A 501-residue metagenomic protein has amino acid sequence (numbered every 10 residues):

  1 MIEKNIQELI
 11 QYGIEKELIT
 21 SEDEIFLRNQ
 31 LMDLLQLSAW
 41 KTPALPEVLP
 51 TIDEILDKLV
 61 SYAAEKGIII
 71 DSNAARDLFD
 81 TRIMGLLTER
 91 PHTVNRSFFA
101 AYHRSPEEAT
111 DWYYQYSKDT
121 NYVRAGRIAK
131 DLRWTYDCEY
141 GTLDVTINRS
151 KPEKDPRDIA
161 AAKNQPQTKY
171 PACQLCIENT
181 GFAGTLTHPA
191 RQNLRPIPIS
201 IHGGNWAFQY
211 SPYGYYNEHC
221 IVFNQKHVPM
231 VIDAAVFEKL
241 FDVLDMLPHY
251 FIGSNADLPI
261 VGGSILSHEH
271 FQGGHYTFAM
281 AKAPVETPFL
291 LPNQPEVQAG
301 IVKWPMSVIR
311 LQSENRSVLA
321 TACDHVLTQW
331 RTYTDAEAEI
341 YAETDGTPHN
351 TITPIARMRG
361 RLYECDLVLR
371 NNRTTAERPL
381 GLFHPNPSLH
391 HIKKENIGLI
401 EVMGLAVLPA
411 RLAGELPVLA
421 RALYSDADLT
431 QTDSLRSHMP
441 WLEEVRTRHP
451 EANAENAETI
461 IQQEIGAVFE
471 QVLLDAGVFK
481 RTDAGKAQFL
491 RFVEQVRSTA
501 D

Functional and structural regions predicted by a protein language model:
M1-V222, K226-P229, K303-P305, A320-C323 (+2 more regions): Active-site microenvironments that recognize anionic phosphate/pyrophosphate groups
P50, I232-A235, E314: Short coil/turn linker and secondary-structure boundary residues
N193-R195, H227-I252: Helical scaffold of the NTase/Pol beta-like nucleotidyltransferase catalytic core
W206-S211, V236-L244, L290-V297: Structured alpha-helical segments in the cores of large, soluble enzyme domains
K239-V243, H325, V468: Amphipathic alpha-helical segments that form well-ordered structural scaffolds and often line/cohere around active
L244, P248-S267, G273-T334: Catalytic or ion-translocation cores adjacent to nucleophile or general acid/base/metal-coordination motifs in diverse
